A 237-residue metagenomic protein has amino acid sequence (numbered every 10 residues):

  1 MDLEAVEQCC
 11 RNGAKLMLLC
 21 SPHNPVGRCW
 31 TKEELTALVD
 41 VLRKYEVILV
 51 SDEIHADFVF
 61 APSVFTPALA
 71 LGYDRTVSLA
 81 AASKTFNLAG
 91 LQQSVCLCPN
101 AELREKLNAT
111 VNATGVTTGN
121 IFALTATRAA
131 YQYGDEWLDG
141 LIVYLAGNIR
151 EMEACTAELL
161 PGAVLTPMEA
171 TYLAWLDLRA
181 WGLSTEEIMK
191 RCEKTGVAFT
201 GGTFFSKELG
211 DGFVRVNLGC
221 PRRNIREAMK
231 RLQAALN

Functional and structural regions predicted by a protein language model:
M1-G13, P25-L49, E53-L88, E102: Active-site pre-lysine segment of PLP-dependent enzymes
E7-Q8, K194-A198, S206-N237: PLP-dependent enzyme catalytic core of the Aspartate aminotransferase-like
L18-L19, L49-S51, G201: Hydrophobic residues in well-ordered beta-strands that form the structural core
R75-A146, L236: Conserved core segment of the aminotransferase class I/II
R128, Y144-E153, V164-L178: Conserved glycine-rich beta-strand-loop-beta hairpin in the small C-terminal domain of fold type I
E153, G162-L165, A198-F204: A short linear hydrophobic-aromatic micro-motif
G182-R191, N224-E227: Short, conserved charged micro-motifs
